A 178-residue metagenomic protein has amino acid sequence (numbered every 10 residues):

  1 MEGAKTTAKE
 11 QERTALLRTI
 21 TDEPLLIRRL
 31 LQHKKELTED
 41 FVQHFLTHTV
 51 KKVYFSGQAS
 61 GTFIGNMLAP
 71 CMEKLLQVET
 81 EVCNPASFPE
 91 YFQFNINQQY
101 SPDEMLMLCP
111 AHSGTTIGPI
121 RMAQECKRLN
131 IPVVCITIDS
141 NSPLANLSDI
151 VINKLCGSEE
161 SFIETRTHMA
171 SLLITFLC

Functional and structural regions predicted by a protein language model:
M1-T49, I163, M169-L177: Cofactor-/ligand-binding subdomain signature composed of acidic, glycine-rich, tryptophan-containing flexible loops
E39, L46-L177: Glycine-rich phosphate-binding loops that contact phosphosugars or nucleotide phosphates
